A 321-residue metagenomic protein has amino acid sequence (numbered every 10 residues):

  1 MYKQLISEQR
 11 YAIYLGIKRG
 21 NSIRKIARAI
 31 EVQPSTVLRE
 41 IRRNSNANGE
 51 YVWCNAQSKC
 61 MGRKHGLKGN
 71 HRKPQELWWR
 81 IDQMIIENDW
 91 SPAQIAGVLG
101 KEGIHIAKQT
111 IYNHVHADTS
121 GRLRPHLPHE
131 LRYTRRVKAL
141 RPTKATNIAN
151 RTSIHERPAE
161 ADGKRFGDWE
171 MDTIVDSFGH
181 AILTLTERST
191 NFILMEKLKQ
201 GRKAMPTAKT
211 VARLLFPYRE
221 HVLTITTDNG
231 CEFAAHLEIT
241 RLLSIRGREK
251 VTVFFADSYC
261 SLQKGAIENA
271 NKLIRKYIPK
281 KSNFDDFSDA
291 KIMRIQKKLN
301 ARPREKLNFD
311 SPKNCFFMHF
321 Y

Functional and structural regions predicted by a protein language model:
M1-D89, A93-V98: Short, basic alpha-helical/linker "hinge" immediately adjacent to a nucleic-acid-recognition surface
I13, V37, I81, I95 (+8 more regions): Mobile genetic element proteins and their domesticated derivatives, centered on retroelements and DNA transposons
E31, D82-E87, F216, K250-V253 (+1 more regions): Charged alpha-helix within mobile-element recombinases
N55-K59, I106-A161: Basic, flexible linker segments flanking DNA-binding modules in nucleic acid-interacting mobile-element proteins
F166-V175: Two-metal-ion RNase H-like nuclease active-site motif
I174-L194: Short conserved beta-strand segments at catalytic cores or DNA/RNA-binding microdomains of nucleic-acid binding
V175-F178, M195-Y218: Active-site beta-loop-alpha junctions of metal-dependent nucleic acid enzymes, especially the RNase H-like/DDE
E220-A235, D257-Y259: Acidic/histidine-rich, metal-coordinating catalytic segments
